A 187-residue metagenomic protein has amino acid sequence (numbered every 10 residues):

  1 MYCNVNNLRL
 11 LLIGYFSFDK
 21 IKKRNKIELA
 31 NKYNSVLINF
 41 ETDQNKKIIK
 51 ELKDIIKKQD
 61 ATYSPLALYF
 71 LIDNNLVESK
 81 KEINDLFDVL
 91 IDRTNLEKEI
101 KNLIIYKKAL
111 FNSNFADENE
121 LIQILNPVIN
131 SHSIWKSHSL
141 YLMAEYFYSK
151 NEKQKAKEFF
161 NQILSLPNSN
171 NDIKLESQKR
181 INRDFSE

Functional and structural regions predicted by a protein language model:
M1-I21: Single-pass alpha-helical transmembrane signal-anchor segments
K26, T42-K46, L76, K80-K81 (+3 more regions): TPR-repeat structural position
K26-L37, P65-Y69, N102-Y106, I122 (+1 more regions): Alpha-helical tetratricopeptide repeat
K26-T42, I48-E51, K57: Immediate post-signal-peptide N-terminus of mature secreted/exported proteins
N45-N95: Extracytoplasmic/periplasmic/luminal assembly and interaction segments in envelope/secretory/respiratory proteins
N75, L86-E187: Soluble extracytoplasmic domains of inner/organellar membrane proteins
